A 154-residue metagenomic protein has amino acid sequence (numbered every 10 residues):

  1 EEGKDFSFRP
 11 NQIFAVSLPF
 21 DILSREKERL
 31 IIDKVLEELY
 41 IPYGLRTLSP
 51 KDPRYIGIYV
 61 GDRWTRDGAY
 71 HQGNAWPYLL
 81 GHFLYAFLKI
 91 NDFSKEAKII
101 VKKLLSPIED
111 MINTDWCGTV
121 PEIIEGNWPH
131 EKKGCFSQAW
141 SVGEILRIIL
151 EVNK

Functional and structural regions predicted by a protein language model:
E1-Y78, S106-K154: Extended glycan-interaction surfaces of carbohydrate-active proteins
N74-M111: Extended amphipathic alpha-helical segments enriched in small hydrophobics
